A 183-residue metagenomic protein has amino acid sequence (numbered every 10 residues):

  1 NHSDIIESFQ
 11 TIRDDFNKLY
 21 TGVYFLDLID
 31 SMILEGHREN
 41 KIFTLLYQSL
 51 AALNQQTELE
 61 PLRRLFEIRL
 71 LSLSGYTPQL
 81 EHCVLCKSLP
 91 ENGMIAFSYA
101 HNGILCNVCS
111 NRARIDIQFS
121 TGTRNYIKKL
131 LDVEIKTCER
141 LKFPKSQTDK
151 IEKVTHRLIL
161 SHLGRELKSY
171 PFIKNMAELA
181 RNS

Functional and structural regions predicted by a protein language model:
N1-S183: Non-catalytic alpha-helical scaffolds and adjoining flexible linkers that form interface surfaces for assembly
